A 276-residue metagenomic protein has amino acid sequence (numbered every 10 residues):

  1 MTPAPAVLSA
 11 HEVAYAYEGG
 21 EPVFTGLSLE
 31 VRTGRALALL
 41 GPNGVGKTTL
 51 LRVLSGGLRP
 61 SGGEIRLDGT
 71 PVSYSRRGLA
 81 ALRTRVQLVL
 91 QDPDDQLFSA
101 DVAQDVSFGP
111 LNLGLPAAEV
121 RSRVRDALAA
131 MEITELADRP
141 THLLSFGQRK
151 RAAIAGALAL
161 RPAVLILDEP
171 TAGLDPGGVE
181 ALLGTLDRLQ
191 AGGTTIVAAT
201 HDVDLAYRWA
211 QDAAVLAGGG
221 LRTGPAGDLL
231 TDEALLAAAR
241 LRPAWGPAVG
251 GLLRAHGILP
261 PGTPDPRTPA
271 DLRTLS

Functional and structural regions predicted by a protein language model:
L40-P42: The feature captures the beta-strand-to-loop junction immediately N-terminal to the Walker
S55: Helix-to-loop junction immediately C-terminal to a conserved catalytic motif
E64-A81: ABC ATPase NBD Q-loop/coupling interface
A118-L136: Conserved ABC ATPase "signature" region
P140-L144: Conserved ABC ATPase signature
A157-L158: ABC ATPase C-loop
L165-D168: Catalytic Walker B motif of ABC-type/P-loop ATPase nucleotide-binding domains
A214, G218-T223, D228: Conserved switch/coupling elements of ABC/ABC-like ATPase nucleotide-binding domains
